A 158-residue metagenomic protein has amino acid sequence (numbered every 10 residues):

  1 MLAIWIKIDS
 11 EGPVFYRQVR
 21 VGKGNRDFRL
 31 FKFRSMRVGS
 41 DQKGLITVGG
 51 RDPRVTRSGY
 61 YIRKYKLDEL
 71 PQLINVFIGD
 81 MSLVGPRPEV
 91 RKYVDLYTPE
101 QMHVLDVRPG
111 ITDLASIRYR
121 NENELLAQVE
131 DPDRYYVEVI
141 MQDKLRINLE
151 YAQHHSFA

Functional and structural regions predicted by a protein language model:
M1-G39, N75, Y151-A158: A hydrophobic, helix-centered structural microdomain
A3, Y16, T56-Y60, K92 (+1 more regions): Positions in alpha-helical segments
I4-W5, I46, Q101-L105, Y136 (+1 more regions): Short, P/G- and charge-enriched loop/turn segments at secondary-structure junctions
F28-Y60: Acidic, Ser/Thr-rich low-complexity segments on the non-lumenal side of membrane proteins
G39-T47, P86, V90, L125-V129: Cytochrome P450 core scaffold surrounding the K-helix E-X-X-R motif and the conserved "meander" helix-loop region
V48-L114: A short, structured surface patch at a secondary-structure boundary
D106-A158: C-terminal terminal-structure detector
